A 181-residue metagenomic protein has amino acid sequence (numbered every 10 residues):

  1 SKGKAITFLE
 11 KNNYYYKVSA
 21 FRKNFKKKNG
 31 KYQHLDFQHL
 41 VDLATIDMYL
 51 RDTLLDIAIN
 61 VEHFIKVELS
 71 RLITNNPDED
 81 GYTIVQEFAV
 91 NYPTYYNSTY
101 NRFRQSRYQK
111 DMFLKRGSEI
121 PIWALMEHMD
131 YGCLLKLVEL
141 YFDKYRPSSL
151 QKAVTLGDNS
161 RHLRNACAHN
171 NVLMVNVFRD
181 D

Functional and structural regions predicted by a protein language model:
S1-H162, M174-D181: Extended intrinsically disordered or low-complexity regions, especially N/C-terminal cytosolic tails and loops, rather
N170: Acidic/aromatic/glycine-rich contiguous surface patches that form carbohydrate-binding/processing clefts and analogous
